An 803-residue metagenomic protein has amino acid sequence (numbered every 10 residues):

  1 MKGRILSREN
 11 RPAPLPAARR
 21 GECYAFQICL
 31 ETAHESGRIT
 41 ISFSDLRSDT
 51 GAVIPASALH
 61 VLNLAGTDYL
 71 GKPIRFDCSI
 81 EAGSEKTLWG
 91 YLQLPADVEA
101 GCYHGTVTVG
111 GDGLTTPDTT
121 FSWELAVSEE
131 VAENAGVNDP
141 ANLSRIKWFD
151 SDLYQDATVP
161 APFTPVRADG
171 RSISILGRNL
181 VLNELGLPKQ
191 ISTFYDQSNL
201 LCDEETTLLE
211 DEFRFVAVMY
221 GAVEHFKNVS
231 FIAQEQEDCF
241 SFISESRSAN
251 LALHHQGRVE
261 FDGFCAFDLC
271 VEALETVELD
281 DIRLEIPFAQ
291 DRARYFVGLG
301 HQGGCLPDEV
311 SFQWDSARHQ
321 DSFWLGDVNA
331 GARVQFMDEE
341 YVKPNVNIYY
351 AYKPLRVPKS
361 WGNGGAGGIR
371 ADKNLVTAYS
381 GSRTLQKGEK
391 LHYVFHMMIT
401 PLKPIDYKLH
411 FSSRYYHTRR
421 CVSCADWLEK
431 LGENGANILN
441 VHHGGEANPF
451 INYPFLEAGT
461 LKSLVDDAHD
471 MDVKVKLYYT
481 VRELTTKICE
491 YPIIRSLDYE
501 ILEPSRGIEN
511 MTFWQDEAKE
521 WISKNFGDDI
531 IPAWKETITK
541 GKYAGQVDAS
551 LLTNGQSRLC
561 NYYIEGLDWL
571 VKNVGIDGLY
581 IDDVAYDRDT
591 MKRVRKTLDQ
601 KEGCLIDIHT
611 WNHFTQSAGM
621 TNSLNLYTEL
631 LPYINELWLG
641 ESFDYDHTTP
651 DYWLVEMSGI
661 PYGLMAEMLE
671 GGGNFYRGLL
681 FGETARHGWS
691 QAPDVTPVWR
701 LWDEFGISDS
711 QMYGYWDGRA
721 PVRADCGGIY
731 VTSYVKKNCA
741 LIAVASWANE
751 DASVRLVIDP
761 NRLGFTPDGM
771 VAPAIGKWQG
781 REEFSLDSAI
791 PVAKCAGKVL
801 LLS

Functional and structural regions predicted by a protein language model:
M1-R11, C23, A33-G90, V98: Surface-exposed binding patches on compact interaction domains or structured appendages
L6-S7, A25-E31, D169-R178, L182-V223 (+4 more regions): Beta-strand-rich recognition/accessory modules
Y24, E31, G136-D156, P160-P165 (+4 more regions): Acidic-aromatic substrate-binding/catalytic surfaces of carbohydrate-active enzymes
P73-G90, T207-L274, W361-V376, S380 (+2 more regions): Extended, loop-rich substrate-binding clefts of extracytoplasmic carbohydrate-active enzymes
A126-P162, A266-V357, P767-A774: Polysaccharide-binding surfaces and accessory modules of carbohydrate-active proteins
G388-E389, R595, E602-A772, A796-V799: Active-site-proximal substrate-binding groove within the catalytic cores of carbohydrate-active enzymes
K390-H392, E782-S803: C-terminal beta-strand-rich structural cap/linker in extracellular carbohydrate-active enzymes
L477, V481-V574: Active-site-adjacent "subsite" loops/lids of carbohydrate-active enzymes
